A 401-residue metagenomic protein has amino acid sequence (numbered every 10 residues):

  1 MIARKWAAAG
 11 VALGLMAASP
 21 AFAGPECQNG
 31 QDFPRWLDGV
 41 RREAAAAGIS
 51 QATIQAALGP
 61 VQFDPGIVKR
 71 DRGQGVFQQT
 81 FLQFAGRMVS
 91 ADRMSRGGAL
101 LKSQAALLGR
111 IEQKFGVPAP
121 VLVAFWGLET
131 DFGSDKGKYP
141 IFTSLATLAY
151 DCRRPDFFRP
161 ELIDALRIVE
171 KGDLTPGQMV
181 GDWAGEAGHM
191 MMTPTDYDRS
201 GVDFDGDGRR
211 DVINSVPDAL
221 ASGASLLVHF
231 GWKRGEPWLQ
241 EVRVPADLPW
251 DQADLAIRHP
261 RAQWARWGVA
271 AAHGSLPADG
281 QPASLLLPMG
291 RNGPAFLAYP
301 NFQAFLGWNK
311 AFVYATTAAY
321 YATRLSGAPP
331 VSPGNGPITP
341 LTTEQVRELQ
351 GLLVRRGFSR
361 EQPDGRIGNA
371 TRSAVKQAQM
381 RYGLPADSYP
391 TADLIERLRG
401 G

Functional and structural regions predicted by a protein language model:
M1-A3: N-terminal secretory signal peptides that target proteins for export/translocation
A8-A18: Bacterial N-terminal signal peptides
S19-A23: Sec/Tat signal peptide C-region and signal peptidase I cleavage site
N29-A56: Mature N-terminal segment immediately following signal peptide/propeptide cleavage in secreted/periplasmic
W36-E43, L107, S144, L349 (+1 more regions): A general alpha-helix detector
I49-G280, G293-F296, F305-A322, G327-T343 (+2 more regions): Catalytic glycan-binding domains that act on GlcNAc-containing polysaccharides
P300-N301: Low-complexity, glycine/alanine/valine/leucine- and proline-rich hydrophobic stretches
T339-V346, V354-L398: Short acidic, glycine/serine/threonine-rich helix-capping segments at coil-helix boundaries
